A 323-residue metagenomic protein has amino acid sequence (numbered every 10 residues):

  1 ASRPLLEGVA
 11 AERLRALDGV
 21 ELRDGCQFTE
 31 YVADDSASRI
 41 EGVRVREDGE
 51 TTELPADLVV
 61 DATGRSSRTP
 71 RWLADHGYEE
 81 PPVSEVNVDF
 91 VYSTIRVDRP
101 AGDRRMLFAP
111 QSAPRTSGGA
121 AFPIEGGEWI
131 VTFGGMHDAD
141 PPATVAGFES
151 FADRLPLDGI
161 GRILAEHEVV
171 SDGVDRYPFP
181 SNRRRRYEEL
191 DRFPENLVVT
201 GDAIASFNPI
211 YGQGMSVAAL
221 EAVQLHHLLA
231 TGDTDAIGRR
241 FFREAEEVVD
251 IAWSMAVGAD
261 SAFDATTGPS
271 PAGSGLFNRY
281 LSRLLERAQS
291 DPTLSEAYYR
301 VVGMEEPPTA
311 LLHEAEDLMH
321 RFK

Functional and structural regions predicted by a protein language model:
A1-G19: Conserved N-terminal/central alpha/beta ligand/cofactor-binding core
S2, D61, D140, A272 (+1 more regions): Catalytic cores of large soluble enzymes that bind and process phosphate-bearing ligands
L5, V9, R68, V217-Q224: Short amphipathic alpha-helical face segments that pack within enzyme cores and frequently flank/anchor catalytic
R13-A16, D75, Q224, L228-T231: Active-site catalytic microenvironments for nucleophilic, acid-base chemistry
A16-L157: Predominantly flavin-linked oxidoreductase catalytic cores and closely associated redox partners
E128-T132, T200-A203, A219-Q224, G258-D264: Short acidic (Asp/Glu) and glycine-rich catalytic loops that position anionic groups and cofactors
D140-A252: FAD/FMN-dependent oxidoreductases across multiple families
H226-K323: C-terminal helical "tail/cap" subdomain of flavin- and related membrane-associated enzymes
